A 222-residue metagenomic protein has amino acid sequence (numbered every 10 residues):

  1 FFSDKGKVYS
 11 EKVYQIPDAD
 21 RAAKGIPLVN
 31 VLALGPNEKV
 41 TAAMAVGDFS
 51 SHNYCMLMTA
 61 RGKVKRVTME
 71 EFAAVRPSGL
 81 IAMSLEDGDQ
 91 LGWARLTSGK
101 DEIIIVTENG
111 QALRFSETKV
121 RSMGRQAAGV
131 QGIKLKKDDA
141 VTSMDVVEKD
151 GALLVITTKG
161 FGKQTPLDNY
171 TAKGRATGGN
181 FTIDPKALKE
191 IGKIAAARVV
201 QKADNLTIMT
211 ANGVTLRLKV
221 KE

Functional and structural regions predicted by a protein language model:
F1-E222: Short, structured "edge-of-domain" segments at secondary-structure transitions
